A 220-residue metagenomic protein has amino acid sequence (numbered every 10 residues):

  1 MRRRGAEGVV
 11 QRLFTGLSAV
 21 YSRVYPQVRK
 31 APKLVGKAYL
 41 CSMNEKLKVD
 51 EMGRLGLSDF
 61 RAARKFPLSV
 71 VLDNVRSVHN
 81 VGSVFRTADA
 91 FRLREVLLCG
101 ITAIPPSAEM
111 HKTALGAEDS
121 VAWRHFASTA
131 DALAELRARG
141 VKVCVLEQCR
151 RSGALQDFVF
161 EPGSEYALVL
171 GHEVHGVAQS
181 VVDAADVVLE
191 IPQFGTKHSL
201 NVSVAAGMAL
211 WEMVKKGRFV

Functional and structural regions predicted by a protein language model:
R2-G8: Intrinsically disordered, glycine-rich low-complexity segments
V10-P32, S42: Short, compositionally biased terminal leader/tail segments enriched in small/polar residues
Q27-V220: Post-transcriptional modification and biogenesis factors for structured RNAs of the translation apparatus
